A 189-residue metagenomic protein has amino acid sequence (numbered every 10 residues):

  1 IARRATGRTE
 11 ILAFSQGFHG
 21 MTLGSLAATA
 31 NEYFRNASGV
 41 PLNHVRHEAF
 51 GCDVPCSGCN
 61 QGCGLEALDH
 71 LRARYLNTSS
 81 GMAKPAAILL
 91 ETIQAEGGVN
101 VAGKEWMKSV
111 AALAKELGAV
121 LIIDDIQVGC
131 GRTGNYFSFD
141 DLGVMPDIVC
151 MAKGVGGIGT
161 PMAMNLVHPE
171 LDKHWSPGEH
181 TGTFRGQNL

Functional and structural regions predicted by a protein language model:
I1-L189: Conserved N-terminal phosphate-binding loop of PLP-dependent enzymes in the Aspartate aminotransferase
